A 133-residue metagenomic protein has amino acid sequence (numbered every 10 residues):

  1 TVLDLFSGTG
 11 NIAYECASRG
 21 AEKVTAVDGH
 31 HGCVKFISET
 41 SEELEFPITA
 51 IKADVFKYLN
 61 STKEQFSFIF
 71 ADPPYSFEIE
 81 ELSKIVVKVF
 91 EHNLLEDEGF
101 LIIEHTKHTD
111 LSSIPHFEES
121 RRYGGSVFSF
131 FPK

Functional and structural regions predicted by a protein language model:
T1-K133: Class I S-adenosyl-L-methionine-dependent methyltransferase catalytic core
